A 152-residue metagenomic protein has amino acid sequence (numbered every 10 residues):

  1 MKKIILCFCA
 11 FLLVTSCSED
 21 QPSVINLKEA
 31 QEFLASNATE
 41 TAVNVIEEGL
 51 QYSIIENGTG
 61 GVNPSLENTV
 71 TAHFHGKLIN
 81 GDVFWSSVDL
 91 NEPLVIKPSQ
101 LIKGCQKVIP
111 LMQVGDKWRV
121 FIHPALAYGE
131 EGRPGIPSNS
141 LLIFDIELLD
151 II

Functional and structural regions predicted by a protein language model:
I4-C9, C17-I152: Cross-family detector of peptidyl-prolyl cis-trans isomerase
